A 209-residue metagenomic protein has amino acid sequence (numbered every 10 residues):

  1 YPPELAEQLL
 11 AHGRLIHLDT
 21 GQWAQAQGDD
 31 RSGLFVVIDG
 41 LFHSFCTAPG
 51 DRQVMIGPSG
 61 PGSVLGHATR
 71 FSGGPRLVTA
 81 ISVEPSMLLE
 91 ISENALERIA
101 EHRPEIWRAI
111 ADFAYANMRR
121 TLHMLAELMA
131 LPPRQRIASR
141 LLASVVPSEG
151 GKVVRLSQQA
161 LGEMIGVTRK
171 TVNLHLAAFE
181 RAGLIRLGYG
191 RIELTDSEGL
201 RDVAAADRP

Functional and structural regions predicted by a protein language model:
Y1-T20, V64-L65, T69-R70, H102: Cyclic nucleotide-binding regulatory module and flanking cytosolic helices
A6, L96-E97, L200: A generic structural signal for short hydrophobic patches within well-formed alpha-helices
Q22-E84: Cyclic nucleotide-binding regulatory domains
L34, P58, E90, R155 (+1 more regions): Short aromatic/basic micro-patch
G57-Y115, R119: Cyclic-nucleotide recognition modules
V83, E101-R169: Polybasic "coupling" helices that flank or enter modular domains
P133, L142-P209: Phosphate-/nucleic-acid-contacting segments
